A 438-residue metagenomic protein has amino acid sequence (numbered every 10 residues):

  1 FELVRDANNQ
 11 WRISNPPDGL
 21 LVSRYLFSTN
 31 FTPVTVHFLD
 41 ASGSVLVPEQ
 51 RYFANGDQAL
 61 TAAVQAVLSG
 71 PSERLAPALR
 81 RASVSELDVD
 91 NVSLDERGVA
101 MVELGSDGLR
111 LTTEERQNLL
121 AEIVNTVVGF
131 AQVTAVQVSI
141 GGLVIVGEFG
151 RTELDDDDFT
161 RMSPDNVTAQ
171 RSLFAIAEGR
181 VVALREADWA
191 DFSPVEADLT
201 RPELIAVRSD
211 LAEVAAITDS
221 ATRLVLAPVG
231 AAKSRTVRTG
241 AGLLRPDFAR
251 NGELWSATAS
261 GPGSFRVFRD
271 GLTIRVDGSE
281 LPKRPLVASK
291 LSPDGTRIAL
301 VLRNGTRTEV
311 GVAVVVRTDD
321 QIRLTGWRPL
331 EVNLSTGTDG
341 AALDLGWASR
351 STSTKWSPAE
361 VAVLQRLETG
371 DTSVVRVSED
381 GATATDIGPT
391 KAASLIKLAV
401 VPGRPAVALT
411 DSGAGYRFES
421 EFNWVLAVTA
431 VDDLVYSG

Functional and structural regions predicted by a protein language model:
F1-G438: Bimodal "functional hotspot" detector
